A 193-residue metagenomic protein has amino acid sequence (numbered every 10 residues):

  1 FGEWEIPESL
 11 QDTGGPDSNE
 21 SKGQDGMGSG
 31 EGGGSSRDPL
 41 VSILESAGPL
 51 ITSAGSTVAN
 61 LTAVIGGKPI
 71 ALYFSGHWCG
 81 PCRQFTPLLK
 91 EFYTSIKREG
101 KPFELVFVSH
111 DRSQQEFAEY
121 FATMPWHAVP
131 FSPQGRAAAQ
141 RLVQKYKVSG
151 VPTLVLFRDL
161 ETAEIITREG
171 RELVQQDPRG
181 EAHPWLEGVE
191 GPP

Functional and structural regions predicted by a protein language model:
F1-L10, P133, K145, S149-P192: Non-catalytic, surface beta->alpha helical segment in thiol-disulfide oxidoreductase systems
F1-T52: N-terminal targeting signals for export/organelle localization
S9, S36-G48, Y93-P102, Q115-R136: Catalytic lobes of large eukaryotic enzymes
V41-I70, S95: A short beta-strand-turn-helix
K68, S75-W78, G150: Short pre-active-site segment immediately N-terminal to redox-active cysteine/selenocysteine motifs in thiol-based
F74-E91: Conserved redox-active cysteine motifs that mediate thiol-disulfide chemistry, especially di-cysteine Cys-X(1-2)-Cys
H110-E161: Thioredoxin-like thiol-disulfide oxidoreductase module
